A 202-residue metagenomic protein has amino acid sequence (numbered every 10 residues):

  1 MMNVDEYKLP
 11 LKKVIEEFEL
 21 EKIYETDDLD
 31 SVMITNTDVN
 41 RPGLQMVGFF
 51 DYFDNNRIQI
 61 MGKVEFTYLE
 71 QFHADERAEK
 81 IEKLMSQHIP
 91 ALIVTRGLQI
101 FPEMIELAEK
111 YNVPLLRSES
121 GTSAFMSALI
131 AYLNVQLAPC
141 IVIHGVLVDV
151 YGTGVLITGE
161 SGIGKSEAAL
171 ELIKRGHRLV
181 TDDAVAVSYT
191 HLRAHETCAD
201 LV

Functional and structural regions predicted by a protein language model:
M2-L84: Gly/Thr-rich phosphate-binding loop signature of adenosyl cofactor/nucleotide-binding cores
Q59-M61, L92-I93, L156: Structural motif
P90-T95, V113-S123, R178-T181: Short hydrophobic alpha-helical runs that function as membrane-insertion/retention elements
I100-A131: Charged, amphipathic alpha-helical linker segments immediately N-terminal to NTP-binding catalytic cores
L133-V150: P-loop NTPase nucleotide-binding/switch module
T153-K174: Glycine-rich phosphate-binding P-loop
L179-Y189: Short beta-strand-centered segment that lines the nucleotide-binding/catalytic pocket of NTP-utilizing
T190-T197: Conserved small/polar residues in nucleotide/adenosyl-binding loops
